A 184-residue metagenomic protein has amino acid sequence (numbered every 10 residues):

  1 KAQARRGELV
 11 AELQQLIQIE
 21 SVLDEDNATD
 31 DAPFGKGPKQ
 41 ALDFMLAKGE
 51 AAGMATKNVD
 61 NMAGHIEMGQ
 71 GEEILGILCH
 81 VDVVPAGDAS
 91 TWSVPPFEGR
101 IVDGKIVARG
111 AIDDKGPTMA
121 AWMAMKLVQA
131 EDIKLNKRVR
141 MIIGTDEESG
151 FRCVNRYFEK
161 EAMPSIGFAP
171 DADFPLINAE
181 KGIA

Functional and structural regions predicted by a protein language model:
K1-G76, V83-G87: N-terminal helical capping/dimerization or prosegment-like subdomains of hydrolases acting on amide or phosphate bonds
A4, E8, K36, Q40 (+3 more regions): Conserved active-site and cofactor/substrate-binding residues in soluble primary-metabolism enzymes
Q14, L46, M119-K126, N155: Predominant activation on well-ordered alpha-helical scaffold segments within soluble catalytic domains
D26-T29, A111, R152-C153: Short acidic, glycine/proline-rich loop/turn micro-motifs
A52, A63-I66, L127-A130, R152-R156: A generic local structural motif
G69, S90, E180-G182: Short glycine/proline-enriched turns and hinge-like loops at secondary-structure junctions
I74-I143, S149: Active-site metal-coordination/substrate-binding segment of hydrolases, especially metallo-dependent peptidases
N136-A184: Histidine/acidic-residue-rich, glycine-tolerant segments that coordinate divalent metal ions
